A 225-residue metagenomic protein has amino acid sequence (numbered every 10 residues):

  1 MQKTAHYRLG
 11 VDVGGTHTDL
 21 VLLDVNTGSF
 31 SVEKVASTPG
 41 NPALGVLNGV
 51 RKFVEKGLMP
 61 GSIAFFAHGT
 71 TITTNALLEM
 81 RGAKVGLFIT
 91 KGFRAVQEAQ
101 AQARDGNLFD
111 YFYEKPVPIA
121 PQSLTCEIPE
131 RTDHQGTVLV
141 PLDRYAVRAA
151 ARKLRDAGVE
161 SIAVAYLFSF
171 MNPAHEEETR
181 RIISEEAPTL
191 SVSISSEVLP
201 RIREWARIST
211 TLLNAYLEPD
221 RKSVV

Functional and structural regions predicted by a protein language model:
M1-V225: N-terminally biased helix-coil "hinge/interface" segments that flank
